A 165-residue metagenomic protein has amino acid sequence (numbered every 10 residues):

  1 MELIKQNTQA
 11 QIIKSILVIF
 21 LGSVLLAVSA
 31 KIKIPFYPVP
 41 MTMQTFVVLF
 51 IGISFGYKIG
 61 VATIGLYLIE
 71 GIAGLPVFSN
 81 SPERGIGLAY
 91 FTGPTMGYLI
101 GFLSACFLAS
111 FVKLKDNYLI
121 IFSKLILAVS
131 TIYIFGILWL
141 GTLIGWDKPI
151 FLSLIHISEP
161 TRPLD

Functional and structural regions predicted by a protein language model:
M1-I64: Hydrophobic transmembrane alpha-helices
V18-L26, V48, G52, L66-G71 (+6 more regions): Alpha-helical transmembrane segments in multi-pass membrane proteins
V28, I32, V112, T142-L143: Helix-loop junctions at the membrane-solvent interface of multi-pass transporters, primarily the C-terminal
A30-P40, L68-A105: Interfacial aromatic-anchored transmembrane helix boundaries in multi-pass membrane proteins
S54-K58, L108-L114: Structural signal for the C-terminal ends of transmembrane alpha-helices and the immediately following loop
F78-R84, L140-L154: Interfacial helix-loop-helix junctions of multi-pass membrane proteins
K113-I134: Internal alpha-helical transmembrane segments of multi-pass membrane proteins
I155-D165: Single conserved hydrophobic/aromatic residue that forms the stacking wall/gate of nucleotide- or nucleobase-binding
